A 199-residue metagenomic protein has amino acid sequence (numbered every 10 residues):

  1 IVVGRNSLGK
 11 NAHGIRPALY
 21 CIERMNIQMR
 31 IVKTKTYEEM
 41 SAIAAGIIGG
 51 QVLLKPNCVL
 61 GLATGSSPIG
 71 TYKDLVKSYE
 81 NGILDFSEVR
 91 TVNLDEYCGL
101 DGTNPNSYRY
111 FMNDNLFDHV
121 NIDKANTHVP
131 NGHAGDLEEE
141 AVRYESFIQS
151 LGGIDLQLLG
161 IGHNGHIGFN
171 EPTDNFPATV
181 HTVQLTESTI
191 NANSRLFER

Functional and structural regions predicted by a protein language model:
A12-G14: Short hydrophobic alpha-helical segments enriched in small aliphatic residues
N26-L60, E138: N-terminal glycine-/serine-/threonine-rich phosphate-binding loop
L54-E80: Glycine-rich N-terminal segment of FAD-binding domains in flavoprotein oxidoreductases, spanning the beta-loop-helix
C58, S66-S67, T71, S146-P172: A glycine-rich beta-strand to alpha-helix segment that forms a phosphate/ribose-binding loop at ligand/cofactor sites
D74-D85, Y108-Y110, P172-H181: A glycine- and small-aliphatic-rich helix-loop capping segment at beta-alpha/alpha-beta transitions that lines
L84-L156: Ligand-binding beta-strand-loop-alpha-helix segment within the catalytic cores of soluble metabolic enzymes
G168-R199: Class I SAM-dependent methyltransferase SAM-binding "motif I" and its flanking Rossmann-like core
